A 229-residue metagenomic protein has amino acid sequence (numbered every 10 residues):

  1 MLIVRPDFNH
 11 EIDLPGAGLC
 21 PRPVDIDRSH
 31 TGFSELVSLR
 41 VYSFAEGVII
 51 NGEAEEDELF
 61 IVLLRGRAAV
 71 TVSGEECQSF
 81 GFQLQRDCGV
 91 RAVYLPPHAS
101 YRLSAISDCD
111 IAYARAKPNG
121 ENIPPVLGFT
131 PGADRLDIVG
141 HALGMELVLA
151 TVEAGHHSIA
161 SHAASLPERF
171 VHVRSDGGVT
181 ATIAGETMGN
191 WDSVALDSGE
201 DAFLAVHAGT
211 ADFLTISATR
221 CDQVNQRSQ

Functional and structural regions predicted by a protein language model:
L2-H10, G16-P21, R220: Long, compositionally biased, intrinsically disordered regions
P15-N51, E58, P131-E168: A short glycine-rich, His/Asp/Glu-containing loop-to-beta-strand
T31, S38-S104: Extended, compositionally biased flexible segments
L39-S43, F60, A92-Y94, I111-Y113 (+4 more regions): Conserved hydrophobic/aromatic beta-strand scaffold that supports enzyme active sites
E46, R65, P97, A154 (+2 more regions): Short, flexible surface segments
E55-E76, A154, A160-N190: Glycine- and acidic-residue-biased ligand/ion/polar-headgroup-sensing regions
E75-C77, Q83-N122, T187-N190, D197-N225: Ligand-binding loop in jelly-roll beta-barrel domains
D110-A142: Hydrophobic, well-structured mid-protein blocks that either form specific transmembrane helices
